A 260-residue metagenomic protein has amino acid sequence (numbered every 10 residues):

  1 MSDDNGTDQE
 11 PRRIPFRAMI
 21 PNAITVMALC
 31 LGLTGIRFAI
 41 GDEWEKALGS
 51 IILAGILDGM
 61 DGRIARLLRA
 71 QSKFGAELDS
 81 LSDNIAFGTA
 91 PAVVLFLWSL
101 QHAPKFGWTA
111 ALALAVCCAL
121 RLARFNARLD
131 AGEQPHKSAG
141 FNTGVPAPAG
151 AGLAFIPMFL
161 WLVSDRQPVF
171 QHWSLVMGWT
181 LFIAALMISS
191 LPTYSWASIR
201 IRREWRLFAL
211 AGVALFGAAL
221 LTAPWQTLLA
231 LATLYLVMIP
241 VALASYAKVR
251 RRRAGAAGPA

Functional and structural regions predicted by a protein language model:
M1-G59, A242, A260: Topogenic membrane-insertion module of multi-pass membrane proteins
M1-Q9, A139-A260: C-terminal membrane-associated helical module and adjoining short loops/tails
I14-N22, F74-S82, N142, S195-W205: Short, amphipathic, aromatic/basic-enriched membrane-interface segments that mark the entry/exit of transmembrane
A18-T25, L67-F125, P157: Multi-pass membrane catalytic core of lipid/isoprenoid biosynthesis enzymes
C30-T34, A90-A92, L210-A218: Hydrophobic, membrane-inserted alpha-helices
L33-I36, L53, L57, P91 (+4 more regions): Alpha-helical transmembrane segments of polytopic integral membrane proteins, especially the permease/helical cores
T34-G49, T89-L112, I156-V176, L221-Q226: Helix-coil boundary and interhelical linker segments in multi-pass alpha-helical membrane proteins
R63-S72, A119-K137, I188-A197, L243-A247: C-terminal ends of transmembrane helices
